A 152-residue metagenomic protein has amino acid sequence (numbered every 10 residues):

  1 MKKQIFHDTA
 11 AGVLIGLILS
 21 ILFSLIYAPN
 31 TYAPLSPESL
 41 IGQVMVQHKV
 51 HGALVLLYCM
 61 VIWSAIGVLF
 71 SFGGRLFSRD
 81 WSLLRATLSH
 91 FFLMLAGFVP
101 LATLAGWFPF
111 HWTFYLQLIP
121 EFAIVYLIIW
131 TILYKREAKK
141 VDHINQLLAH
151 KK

Functional and structural regions predicted by a protein language model:
K3-Y27: N-terminal signal-anchor transmembrane alpha helix
I15-F23, I66, F70, M94-L101 (+2 more regions): Alpha-helical transmembrane segments of multipass membrane proteins
I26, F77, L104-F108: Helix-loop junctions at the membrane-solvent interface of multi-pass transporters, primarily the C-terminal
Y32-H51: Perimembrane loop-to-helix junctions flanking transmembrane segments
V50-V99: The feature represents the first ordered module of a protein
R85-P120: Hydrophobic alpha-helical transmembrane segments of integral membrane proteins
A123-K140: Membrane-water interface at the C-terminal end of transmembrane alpha helices
H143-K152: Short, highly charged, low-complexity non-transmembrane loops/tails of multi-pass membrane proteins
